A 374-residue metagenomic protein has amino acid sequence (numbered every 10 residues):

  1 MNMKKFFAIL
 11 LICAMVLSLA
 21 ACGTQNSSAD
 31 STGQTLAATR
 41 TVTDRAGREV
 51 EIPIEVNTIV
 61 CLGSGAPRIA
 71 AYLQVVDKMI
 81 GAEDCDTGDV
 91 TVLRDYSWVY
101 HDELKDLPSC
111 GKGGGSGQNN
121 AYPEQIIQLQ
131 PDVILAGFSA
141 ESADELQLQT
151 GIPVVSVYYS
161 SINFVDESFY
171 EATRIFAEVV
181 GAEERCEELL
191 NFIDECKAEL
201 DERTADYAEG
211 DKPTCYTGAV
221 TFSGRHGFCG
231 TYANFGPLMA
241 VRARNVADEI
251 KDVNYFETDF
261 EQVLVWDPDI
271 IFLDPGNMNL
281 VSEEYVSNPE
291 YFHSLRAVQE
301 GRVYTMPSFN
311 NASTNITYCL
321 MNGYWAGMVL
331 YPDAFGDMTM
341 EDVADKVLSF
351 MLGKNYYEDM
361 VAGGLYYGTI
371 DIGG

Functional and structural regions predicted by a protein language model:
K4-I12: Sec-dependent signal peptide recognition, specifically the positively charged N-region followed immediately by
S18-A21: C-terminal motif of bacterial Sec signal peptides marking the signal peptidase cleavage site
G23-Q25: Bacterial signal peptide processing site
E49, A143-S223, A247-D248, T305-I372: Extracytoplasmic substrate-binding proteins
T58-G63, K78-E83, V133-G137, V154-Y158 (+5 more regions): Structural recognition of the beta-strand scaffold that forms the well-ordered cores of secreted hydrolase catalytic
P67-Q125, V133, V246: A short, structured surface patch at a secondary-structure boundary
G115-Q118, Y122-A136, F260-G276: Proline-aspartate-enriched helix->loop->beta-strand connector
G227-N254: Alpha-helical, coiled-coil/dimerization segments enriched in small aliphatic residues
